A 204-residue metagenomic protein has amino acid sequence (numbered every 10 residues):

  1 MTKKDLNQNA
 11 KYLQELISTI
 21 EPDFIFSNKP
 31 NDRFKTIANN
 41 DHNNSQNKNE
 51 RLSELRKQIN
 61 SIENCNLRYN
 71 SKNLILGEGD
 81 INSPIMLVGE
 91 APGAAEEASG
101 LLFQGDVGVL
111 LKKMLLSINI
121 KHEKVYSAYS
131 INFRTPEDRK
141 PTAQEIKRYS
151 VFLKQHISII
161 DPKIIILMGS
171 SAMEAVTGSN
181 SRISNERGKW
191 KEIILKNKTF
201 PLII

Functional and structural regions predicted by a protein language model:
M1-N7: Short, small/acidic-rich helices and loops at N termini and domain boundaries of DNA replication/processing enzymes
K11-Y12, S18, F24-I204: A polyanion-binding, active-site-adjacent surface
